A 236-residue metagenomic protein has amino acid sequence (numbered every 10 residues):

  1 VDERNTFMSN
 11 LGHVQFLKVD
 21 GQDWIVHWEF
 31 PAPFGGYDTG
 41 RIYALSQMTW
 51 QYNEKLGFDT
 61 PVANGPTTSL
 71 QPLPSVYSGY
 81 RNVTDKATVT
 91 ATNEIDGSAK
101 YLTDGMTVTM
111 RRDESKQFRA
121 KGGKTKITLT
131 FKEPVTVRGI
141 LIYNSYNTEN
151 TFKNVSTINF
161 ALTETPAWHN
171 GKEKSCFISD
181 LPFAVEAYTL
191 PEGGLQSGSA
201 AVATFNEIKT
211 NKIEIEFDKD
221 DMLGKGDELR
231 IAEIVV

Functional and structural regions predicted by a protein language model:
V1-Q15, V62-Y80, L190-E192: Surface loop/turn signatures of beta-propeller and other carbohydrate-active proteins
L17-V19, Q51: Structural WD40 beta-propeller signal
Q22-A32: Hydrophobic core segments of beta-strands in well-ordered, beta-rich domains
P33-Y37, M222-L223: Short proline/glycine-enriched turn/loop segments at secondary-structure junctions
I42-Y52: Beta-propeller blade signature
Q51-Q117, Y146-I158, F217-V236: Juxtadomain low-complexity/linker regions and immediately adjacent membrane-anchoring helices
M110-K174, S197-V236: Aromatic, loop-rich ligand-recognition surfaces of beta-strand-rich domains
K172-G193: Solvent-exposed serine/threonine-rich low-complexity stretches and specific carbohydrate-binding patches
